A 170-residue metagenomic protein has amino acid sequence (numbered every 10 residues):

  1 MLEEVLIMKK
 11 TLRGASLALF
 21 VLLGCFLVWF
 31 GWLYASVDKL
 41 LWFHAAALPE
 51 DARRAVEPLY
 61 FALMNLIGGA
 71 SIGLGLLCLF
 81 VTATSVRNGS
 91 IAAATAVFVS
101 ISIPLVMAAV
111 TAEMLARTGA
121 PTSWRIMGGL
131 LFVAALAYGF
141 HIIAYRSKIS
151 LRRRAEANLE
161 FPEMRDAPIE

Functional and structural regions predicted by a protein language model:
L2-S36: Cytosolic juxtamembrane helix and N-cap/initiation of the first transmembrane helix
L12, S16-L23, I67, L74 (+3 more regions): Hydrophobic alpha-helical transmembrane segments of polytopic
L22-I67, L76: Hydrophobic transmembrane helix segments
L27, I101-V110: Aromatic-anchored segments of alpha-helical transmembrane domains
G75-T95: Juxtamembrane helix-break-helix junctions at the cytosolic face of small multi-pass alpha-helical membrane proteins
V106-G128: Membrane-helix boundary connector in multi-pass membrane proteins
F132-R153: Membrane-water interface at the C-terminal end of transmembrane alpha helices
S150-E170: Short, highly charged, low-complexity non-transmembrane loops/tails of multi-pass membrane proteins
